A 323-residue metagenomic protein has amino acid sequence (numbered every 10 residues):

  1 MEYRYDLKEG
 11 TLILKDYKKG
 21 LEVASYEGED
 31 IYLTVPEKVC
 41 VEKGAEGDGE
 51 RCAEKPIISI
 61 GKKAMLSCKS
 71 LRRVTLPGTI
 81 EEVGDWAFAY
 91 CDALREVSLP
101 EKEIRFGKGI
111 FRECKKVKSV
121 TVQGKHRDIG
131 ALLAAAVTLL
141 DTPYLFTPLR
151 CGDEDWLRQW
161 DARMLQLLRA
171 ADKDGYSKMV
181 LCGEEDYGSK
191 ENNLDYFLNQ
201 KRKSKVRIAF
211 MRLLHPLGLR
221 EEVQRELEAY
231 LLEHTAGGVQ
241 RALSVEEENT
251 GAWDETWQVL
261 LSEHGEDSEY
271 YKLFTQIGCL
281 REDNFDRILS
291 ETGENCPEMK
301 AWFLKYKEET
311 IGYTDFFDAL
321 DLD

Functional and structural regions predicted by a protein language model:
E2-L21, E27-S59, K69-E82, D92-R105 (+5 more regions): Structural signature of tandem-repeat unit edges
R112-E113, A134-A136, P297-K300: Short low-complexity, flexible loop/linker segments enriched in glycine and/or proline with clustered acidic
G265-E266, N295: Ankyrin-repeat intra-repeat helix-capping/turn positions
L273-C279, N284, S290-D323: Charge-dense, extended regions
